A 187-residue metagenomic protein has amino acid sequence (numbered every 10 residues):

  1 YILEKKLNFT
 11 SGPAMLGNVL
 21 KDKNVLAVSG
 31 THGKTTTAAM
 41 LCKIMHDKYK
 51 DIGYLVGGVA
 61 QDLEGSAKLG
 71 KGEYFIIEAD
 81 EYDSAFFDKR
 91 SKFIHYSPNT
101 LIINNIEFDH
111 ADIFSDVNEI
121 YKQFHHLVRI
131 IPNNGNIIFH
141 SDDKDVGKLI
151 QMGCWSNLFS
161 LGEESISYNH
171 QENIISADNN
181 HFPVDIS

Functional and structural regions predicted by a protein language model:
Y1-F139, D145-S156: Phosphate-binding loop of NTP-binding sites
E73, I166, D178-F182: Short acidic/polar mixed-charge low-complexity motifs
K89-H95, D178-S187: Nucleotide phosphate-binding/pyrophosphate-handling subdomain across enzymes that bind or process nucleotide phosphates
L158-E163: Conformationally flexible catalytic loops at phosphate/diphosphate-handling active centers
S165-Q171: A conserved short coil-to-beta-strand element within the FAD-binding core of flavoproteins
E172-D178: Short polybasic amphipathic segments
